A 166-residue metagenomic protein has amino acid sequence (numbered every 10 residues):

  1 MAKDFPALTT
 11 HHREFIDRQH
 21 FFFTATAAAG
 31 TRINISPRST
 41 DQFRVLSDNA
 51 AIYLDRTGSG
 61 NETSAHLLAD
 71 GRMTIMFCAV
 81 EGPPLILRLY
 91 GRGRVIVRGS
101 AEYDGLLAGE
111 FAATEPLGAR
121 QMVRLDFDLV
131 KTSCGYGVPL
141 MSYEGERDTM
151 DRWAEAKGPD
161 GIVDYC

Functional and structural regions predicted by a protein language model:
M1-C166: Binding-site signature for planar aromatic cofactors or substrates
